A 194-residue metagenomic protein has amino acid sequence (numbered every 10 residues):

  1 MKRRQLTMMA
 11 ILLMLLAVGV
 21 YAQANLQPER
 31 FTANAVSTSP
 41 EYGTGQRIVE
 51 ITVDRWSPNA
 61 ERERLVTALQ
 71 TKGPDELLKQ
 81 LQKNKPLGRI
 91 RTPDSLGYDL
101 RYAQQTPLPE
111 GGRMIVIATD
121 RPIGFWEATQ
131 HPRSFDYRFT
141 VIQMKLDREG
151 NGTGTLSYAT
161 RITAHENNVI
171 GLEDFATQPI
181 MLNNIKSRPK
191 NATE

Functional and structural regions predicted by a protein language model:
M1-M9: Bacterial N-terminal signal peptides that target proteins for export
M9-A17: Bacterial N-terminal signal peptides
V18-Q23: Sec/Tat signal peptide C-region and signal peptidase I cleavage site
A24-E194: Long, low-hydrophobicity ectodomains and other hydrophilic envelope-associated domains
